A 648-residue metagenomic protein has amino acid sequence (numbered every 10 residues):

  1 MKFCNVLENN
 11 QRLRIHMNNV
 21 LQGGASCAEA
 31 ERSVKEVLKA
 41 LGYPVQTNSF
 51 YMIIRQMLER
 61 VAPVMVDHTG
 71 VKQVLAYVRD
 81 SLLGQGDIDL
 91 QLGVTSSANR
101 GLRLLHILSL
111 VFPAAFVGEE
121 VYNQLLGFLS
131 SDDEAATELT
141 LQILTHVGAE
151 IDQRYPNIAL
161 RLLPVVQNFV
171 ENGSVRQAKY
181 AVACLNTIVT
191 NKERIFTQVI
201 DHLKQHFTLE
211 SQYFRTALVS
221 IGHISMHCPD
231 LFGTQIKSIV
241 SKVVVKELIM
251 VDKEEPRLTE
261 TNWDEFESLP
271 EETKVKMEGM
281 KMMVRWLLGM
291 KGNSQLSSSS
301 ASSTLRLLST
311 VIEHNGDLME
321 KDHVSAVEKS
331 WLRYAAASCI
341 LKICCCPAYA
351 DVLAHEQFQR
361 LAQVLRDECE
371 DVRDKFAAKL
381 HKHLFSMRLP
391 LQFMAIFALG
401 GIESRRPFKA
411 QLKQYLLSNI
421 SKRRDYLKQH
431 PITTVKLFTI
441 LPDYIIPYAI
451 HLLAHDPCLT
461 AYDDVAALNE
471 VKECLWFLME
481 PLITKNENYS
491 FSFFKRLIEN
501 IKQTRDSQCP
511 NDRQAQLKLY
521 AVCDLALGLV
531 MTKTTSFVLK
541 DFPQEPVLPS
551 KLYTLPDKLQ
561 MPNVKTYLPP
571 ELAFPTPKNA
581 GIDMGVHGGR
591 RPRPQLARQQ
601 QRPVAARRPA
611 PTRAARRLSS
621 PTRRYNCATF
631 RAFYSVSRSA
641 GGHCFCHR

Functional and structural regions predicted by a protein language model:
M1-G173, Q177-V327, W331, A398 (+1 more regions): Long internal repeat-built scaffold domains in very large eukaryotic proteins
F116, N157, R194, D351-L353 (+2 more regions): Short helix-capping and inter-helix turn/linker motifs at the boundaries of alpha-helical repeat units
Y180, L308, L332-I340, Q357-L361 (+2 more regions): Extended, hydrophobic alpha-helical segments in both membrane/secreted and soluble proteins
H202, W263-E267, E320-V327, K342-A348 (+2 more regions): Active-site-adjacent structural elements in folded domains
I312, G316, C344, L384-L391 (+2 more regions): Eukaryotic basic, amphipathic alpha-helical target segments in cytosolic regions
C345-C346, R360-G401: Extended amphipathic alpha-helical scaffold segments
C627, C644-C646: Cysteine-centered motifs
